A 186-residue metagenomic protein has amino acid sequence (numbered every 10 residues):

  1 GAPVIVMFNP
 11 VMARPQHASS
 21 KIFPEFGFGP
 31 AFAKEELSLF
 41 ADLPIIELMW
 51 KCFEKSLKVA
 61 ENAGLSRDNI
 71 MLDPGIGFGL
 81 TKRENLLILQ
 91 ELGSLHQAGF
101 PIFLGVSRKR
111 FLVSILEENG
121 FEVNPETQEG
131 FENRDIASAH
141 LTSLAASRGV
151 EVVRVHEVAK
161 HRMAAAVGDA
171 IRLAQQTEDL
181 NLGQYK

Functional and structural regions predicted by a protein language model:
G1-V59, A63, G79-K186: Active-site-adjacent loop and "lid" segments of alpha/beta metabolic enzymes
S66-N69: Short acidic capping loops at alpha-helix termini that bridge into adjacent secondary structure
I76: Acidic/histidine-rich catalytic cores of soluble enzymes
